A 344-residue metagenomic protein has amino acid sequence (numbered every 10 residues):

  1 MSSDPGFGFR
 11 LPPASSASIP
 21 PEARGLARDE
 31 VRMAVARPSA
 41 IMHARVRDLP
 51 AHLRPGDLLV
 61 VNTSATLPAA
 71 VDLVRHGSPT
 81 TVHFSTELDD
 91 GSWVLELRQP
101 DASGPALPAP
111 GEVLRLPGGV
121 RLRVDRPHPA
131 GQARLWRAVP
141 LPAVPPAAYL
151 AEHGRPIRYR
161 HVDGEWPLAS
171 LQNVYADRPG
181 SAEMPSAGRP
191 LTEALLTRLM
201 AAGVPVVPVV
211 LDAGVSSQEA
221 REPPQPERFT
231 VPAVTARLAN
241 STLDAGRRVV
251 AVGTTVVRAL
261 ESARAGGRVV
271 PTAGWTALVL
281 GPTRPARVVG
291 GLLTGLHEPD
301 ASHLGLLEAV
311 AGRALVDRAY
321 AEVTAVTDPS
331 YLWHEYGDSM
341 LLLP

Functional and structural regions predicted by a protein language model:
M1-P344: A cross-family signal for N-terminal binding/gating loops and helix N-caps that shape access to the active site
